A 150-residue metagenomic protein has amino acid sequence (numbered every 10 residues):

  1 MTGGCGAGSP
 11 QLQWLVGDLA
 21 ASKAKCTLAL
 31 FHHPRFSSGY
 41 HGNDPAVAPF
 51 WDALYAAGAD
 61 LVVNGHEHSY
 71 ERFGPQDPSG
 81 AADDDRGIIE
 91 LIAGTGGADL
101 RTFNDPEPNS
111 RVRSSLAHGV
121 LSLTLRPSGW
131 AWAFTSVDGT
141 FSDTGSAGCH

Functional and structural regions predicted by a protein language model:
M1-N104, S110-S114, S122-H150: Metal-dependent phosphoester/phosphodiester hydrolase catalytic core
